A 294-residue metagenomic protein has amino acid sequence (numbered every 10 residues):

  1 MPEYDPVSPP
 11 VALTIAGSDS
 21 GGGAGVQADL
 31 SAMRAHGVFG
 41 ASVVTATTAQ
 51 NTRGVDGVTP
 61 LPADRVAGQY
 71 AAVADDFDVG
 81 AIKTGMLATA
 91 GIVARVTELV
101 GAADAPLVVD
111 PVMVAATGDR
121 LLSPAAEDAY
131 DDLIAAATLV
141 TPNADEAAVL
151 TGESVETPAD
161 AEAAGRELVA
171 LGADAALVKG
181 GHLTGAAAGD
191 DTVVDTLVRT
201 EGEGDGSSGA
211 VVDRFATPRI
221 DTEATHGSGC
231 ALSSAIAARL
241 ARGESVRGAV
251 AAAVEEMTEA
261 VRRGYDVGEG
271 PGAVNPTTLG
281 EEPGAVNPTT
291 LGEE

Functional and structural regions predicted by a protein language model:
P2-T14, V26, L30-A115, T289-G292: Conserved N-terminal subdomain of the carbohydrate kinase-like
V7, H36-A41, G206-V212, R239-A253: Phosphate-handling active-site elements
P9, P60, G248-E294: Charged C-terminal helix
I15-S20, R214-H226: Short pre-catalytic strand/loop immediately N-terminal to key active-site residues, enriched for Gly-Thr
L30-A32, A148-V149, T222-V246: Short, small-residue alpha-helix embedded
G101-R120, E127-A137: Short, acidic/small-residue loops that bind anionic groups at enzyme active sites
P124-V211, D221: Conserved phosphate/ATP/ADP-binding segment of small-molecule kinases
A161-V169, D213, S245-E259: Short, well-structured alpha-helical segments that form the helix of a local strand-helix-strand
